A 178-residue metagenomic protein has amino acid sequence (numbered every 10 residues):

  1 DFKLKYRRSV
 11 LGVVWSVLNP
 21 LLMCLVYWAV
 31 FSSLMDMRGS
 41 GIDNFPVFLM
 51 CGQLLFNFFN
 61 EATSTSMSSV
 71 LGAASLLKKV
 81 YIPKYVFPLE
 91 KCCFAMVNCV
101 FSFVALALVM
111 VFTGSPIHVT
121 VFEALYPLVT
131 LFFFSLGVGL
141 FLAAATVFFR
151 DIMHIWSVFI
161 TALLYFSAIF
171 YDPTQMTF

Functional and structural regions predicted by a protein language model:
D1-F178: Hydrophobic transmembrane alpha-helices and immediately adjacent juxtamembrane helices of multi-pass inner-membrane
